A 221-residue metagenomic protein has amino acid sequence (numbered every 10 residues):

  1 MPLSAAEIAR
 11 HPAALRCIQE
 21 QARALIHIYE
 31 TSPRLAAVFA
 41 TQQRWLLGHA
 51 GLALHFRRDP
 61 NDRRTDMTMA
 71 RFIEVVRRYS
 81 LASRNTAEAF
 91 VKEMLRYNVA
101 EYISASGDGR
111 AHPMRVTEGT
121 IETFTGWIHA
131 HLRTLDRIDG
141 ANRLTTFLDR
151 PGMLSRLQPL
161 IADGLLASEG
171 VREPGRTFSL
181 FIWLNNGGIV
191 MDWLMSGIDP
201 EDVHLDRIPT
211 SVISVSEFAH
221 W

Functional and structural regions predicted by a protein language model:
M1-S83, R96, S106, E118-W221: Intrinsic disorder/low-complexity detector
G51, E88-K92: Short, hydrophobic-biased segments on the C-terminal half of alpha helices that form "recognition helices"
S104-P113: Short, Lys/Arg-rich nucleic-acid/phosphate-binding segment
